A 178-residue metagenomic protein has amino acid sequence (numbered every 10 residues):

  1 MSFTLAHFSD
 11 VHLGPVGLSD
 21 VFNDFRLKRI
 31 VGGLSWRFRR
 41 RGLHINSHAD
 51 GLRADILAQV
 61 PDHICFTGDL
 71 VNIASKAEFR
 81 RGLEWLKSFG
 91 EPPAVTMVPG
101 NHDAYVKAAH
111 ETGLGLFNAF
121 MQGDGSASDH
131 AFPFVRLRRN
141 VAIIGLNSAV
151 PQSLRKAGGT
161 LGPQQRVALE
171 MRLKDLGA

Functional and structural regions predicted by a protein language model:
M1-F79: N-terminal active-site segment of His-dependent metallophosphoesterases
S35, G177-A178: Proteins with a high burden of low-complexity, intrinsically disordered sequence enriched in S/T/G/P/A and R, requiring
H63-T67, M97-V98, A178: Short beta-strand segments at enzyme active-site cores
R80-L176: Extended active-site neighborhood of metal-dependent phosphoesterases/phosphodiesterases
